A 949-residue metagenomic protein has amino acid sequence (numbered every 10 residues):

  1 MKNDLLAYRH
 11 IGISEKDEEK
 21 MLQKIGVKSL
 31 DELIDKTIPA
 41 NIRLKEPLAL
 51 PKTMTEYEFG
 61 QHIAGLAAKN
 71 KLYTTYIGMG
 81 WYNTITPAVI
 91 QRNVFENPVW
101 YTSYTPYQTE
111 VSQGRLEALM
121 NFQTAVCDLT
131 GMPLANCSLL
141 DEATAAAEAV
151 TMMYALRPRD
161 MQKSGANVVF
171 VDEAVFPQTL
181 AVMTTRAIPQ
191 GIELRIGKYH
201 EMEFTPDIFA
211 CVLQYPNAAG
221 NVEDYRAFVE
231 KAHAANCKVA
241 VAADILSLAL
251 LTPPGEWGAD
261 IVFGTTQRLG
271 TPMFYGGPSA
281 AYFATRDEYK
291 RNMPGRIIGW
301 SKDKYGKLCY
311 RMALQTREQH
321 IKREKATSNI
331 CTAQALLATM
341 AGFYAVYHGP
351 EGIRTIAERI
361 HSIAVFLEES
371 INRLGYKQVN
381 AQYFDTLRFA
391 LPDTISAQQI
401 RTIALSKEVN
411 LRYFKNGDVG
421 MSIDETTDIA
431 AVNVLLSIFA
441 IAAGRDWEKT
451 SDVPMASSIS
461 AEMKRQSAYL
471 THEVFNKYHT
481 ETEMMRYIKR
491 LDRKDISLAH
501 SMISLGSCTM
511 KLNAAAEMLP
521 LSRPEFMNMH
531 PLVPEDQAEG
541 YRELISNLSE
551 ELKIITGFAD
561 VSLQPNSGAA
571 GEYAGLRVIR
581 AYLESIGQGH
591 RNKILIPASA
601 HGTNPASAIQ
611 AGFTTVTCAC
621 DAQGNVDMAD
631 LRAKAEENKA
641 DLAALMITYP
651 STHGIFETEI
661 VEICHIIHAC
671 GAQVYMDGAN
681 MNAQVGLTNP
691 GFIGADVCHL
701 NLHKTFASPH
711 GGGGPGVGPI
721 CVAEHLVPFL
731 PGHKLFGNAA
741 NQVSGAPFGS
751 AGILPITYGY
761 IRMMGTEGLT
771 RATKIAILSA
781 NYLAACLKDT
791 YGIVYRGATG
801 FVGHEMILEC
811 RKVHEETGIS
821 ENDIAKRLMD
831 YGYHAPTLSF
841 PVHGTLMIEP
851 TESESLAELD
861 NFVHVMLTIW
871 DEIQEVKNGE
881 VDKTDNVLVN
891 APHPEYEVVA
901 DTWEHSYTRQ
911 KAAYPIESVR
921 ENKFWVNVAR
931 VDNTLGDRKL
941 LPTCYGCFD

Functional and structural regions predicted by a protein language model:
M1-K24, K36-Y76, I85-Y101, Y107-Q113 (+14 more regions): Non-catalytic terminal extensions of PLP-dependent enzymes
V27-N41, A259-G264, A695-C698: TRNA-binding/sensing appendages of the translation machinery
P106-G114, A135-S138, N167-A174, Q214 (+1 more regions): Flexible, glycine/proline-enriched loop segments at strand-loop-helix junctions that form or flank small-ligand binding
A125-A146, G165, V169: A conserved hydrophobic secondary-structure block that centers on an alpha-helix together with its immediately flanking
M132-P133, G557-A559, Q588-H590: Short helix-loop-beta connector
A135, E193-G197, V379, R412 (+3 more regions): General small-molecule cofactor/ligand-binding pocket signal
T144-R311, I371, G375, F384 (+5 more regions): Conserved PLP-enzyme active-site core in the AAT-like
T271-A284, E288-Y289, A333-L337, I496-A516 (+4 more regions): Conserved phosphate/anionic-ligand binding catalytic regions in large, soluble enzymes, centered on
